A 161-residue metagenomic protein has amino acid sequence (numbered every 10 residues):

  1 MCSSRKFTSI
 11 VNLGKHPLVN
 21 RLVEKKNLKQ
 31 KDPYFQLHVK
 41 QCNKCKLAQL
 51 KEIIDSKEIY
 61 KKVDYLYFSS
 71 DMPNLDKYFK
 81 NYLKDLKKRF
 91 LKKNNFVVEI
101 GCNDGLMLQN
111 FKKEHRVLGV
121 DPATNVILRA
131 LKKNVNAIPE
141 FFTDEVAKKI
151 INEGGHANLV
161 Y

Functional and structural regions predicted by a protein language model:
M1-P73: N-terminal juxtadomain amphipathic helix that follows a signal peptide/anchor or precedes a small N-terminal auxiliary
N74-N94: Conserved alpha-helix/loop element of class I SAM-dependent methyltransferases that forms part of the SAM/SAH-binding
K93-N103: Conserved class I S-adenosyl-L-methionine
D104-E114: Conserved SAM-binding loop of SAM-dependent methyltransferases across substrates and taxa, primarily the Class I
R116-D121, P139: Conserved SAM-binding motif I beta-strand of class I
A123-N125: Conserved SAM/SAH-binding beta-strand->alpha-helix loop
K133-K149: Conserved SAM-binding strand-loop segment of SAM-dependent methyltransferases
N158-Y161: A conserved beta-strand element that flanks and buttresses the S-adenosyl-L-methionine
